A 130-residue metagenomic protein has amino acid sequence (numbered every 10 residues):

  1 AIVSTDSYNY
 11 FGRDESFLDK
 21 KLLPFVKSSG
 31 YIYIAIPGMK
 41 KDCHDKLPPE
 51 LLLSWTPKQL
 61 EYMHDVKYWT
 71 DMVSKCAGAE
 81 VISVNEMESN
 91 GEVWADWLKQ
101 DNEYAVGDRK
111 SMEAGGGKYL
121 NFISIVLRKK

Functional and structural regions predicted by a protein language model:
V3: A conserved beta-strand element that flanks and buttresses the S-adenosyl-L-methionine
Y8, P37-D42, E86-S89: Short "lid" loop at the C-terminus of a central beta-strand within the Rossmann-like core of SAM-dependent
G12, K27, S74: Short conserved AdoMet
E15-Y31: A short glycine-rich, Lys/Arg-flanked "PGG" loop and its adjoining helix->strand segment in the class I
P37-L60: Short, glycine-/aromatic-enriched active-site segment of Class I SAM-dependent methyltransferases
L60-G78: Short alpha-helix
S83-K130: Conserved Class I S-adenosyl-L-methionine
